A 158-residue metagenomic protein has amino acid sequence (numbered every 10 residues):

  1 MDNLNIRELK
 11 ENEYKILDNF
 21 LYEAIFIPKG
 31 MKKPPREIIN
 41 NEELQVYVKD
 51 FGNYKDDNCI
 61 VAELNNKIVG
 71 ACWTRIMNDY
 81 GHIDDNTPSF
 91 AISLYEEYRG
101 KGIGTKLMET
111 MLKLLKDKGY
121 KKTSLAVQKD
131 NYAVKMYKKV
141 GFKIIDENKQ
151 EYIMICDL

Functional and structural regions predicted by a protein language model:
L4-N19: A short beta-loop-alpha structural element at the N-terminal edge of CoA-dependent acyl/N-acetyltransferase catalytic
L9, I92-L94, V127: Hydrophobic adenine-recognition pocket in adenosine-nucleotide-binding enzymes
N12, I16, I68, N131-Y132: Short alpha-helical
I25-I27, R36-N86, A91-Y95: Acetyl-CoA-dependent GNAT
A91, G100-K113, D117, K138-K139: Conserved acetyl-CoA-binding loop-helix of GNAT-fold acetyltransferases
G104, M108, D130-A133, Q150-C156: Short glycine/proline-centered loop/turn elements that form peptide/ligand docking sites
L115-Q128: Conserved GNAT acetyl-CoA-binding A-motif
K138-N148: Conserved acetyl-CoA-binding loop of GNAT-fold acetyltransferases
